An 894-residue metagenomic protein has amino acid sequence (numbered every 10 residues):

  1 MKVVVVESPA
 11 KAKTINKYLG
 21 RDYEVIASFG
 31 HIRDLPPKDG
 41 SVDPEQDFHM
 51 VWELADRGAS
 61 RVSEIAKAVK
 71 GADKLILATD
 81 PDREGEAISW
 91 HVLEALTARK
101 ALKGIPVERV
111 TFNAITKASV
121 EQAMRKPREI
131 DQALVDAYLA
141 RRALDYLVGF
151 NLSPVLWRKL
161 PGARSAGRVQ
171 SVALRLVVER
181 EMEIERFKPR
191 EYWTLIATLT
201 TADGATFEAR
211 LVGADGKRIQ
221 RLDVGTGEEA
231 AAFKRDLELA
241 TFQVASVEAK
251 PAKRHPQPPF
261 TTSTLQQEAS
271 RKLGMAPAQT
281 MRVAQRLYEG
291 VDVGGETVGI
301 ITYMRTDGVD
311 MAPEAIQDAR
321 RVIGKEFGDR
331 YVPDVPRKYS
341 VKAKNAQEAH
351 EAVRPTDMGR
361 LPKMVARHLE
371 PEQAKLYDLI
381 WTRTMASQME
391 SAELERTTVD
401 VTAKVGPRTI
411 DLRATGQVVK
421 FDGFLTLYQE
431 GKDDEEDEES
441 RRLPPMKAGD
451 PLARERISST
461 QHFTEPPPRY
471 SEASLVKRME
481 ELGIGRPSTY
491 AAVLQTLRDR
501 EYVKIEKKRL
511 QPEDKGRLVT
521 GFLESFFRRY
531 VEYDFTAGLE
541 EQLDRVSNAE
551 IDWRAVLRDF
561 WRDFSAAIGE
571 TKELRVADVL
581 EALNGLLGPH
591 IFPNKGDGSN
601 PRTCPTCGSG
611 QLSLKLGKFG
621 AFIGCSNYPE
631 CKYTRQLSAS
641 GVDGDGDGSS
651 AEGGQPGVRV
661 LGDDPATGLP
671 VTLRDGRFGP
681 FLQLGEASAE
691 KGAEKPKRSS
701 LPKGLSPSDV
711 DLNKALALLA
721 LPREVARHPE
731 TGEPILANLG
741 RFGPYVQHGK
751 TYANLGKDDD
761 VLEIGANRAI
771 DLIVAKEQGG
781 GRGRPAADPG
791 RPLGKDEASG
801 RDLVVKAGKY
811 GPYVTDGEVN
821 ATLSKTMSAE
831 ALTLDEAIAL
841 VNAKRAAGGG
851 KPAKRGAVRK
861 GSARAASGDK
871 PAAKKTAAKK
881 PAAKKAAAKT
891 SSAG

Functional and structural regions predicted by a protein language model:
M1-R142, L156, V212-G213, V224-A231 (+4 more regions): Intrinsically disordered, low-complexity regulatory segments
K2-V3, T14, R21-Y23, A95 (+8 more regions): Basic, low-complexity terminal or inter-domain segments flanking catalytic cores
P9-A12, F29-D34, P81-G85, N113-A118 (+8 more regions): Conserved nucleotide-binding/hydrolysis micro-motifs of P-loop NTPases
T14-Y18, E64, A68, A87-A95 (+11 more regions): Alpha-helical scaffold elements adjacent to nucleotide-binding pockets in ATP/GTP-utilizing enzyme cores
D80-D82, L160-S165, A249-P258, E268-A276 (+2 more regions): Conserved short loop/turn motifs at secondary-structure junctions
I115-A197, K250: C-terminal or mid-to-C-terminal helical accessory/interaction module adjacent to the motor/catalytic core
F187-L211, Q243-V283, G294, S471 (+3 more regions): C-terminal accessory/connector segments of nucleic-acid motor ATPases
R218-P258, K447-D450, Q461: Metal- or metallocofactor-binding catalytic centers and their adjacent structured scaffolds across diverse enzyme
